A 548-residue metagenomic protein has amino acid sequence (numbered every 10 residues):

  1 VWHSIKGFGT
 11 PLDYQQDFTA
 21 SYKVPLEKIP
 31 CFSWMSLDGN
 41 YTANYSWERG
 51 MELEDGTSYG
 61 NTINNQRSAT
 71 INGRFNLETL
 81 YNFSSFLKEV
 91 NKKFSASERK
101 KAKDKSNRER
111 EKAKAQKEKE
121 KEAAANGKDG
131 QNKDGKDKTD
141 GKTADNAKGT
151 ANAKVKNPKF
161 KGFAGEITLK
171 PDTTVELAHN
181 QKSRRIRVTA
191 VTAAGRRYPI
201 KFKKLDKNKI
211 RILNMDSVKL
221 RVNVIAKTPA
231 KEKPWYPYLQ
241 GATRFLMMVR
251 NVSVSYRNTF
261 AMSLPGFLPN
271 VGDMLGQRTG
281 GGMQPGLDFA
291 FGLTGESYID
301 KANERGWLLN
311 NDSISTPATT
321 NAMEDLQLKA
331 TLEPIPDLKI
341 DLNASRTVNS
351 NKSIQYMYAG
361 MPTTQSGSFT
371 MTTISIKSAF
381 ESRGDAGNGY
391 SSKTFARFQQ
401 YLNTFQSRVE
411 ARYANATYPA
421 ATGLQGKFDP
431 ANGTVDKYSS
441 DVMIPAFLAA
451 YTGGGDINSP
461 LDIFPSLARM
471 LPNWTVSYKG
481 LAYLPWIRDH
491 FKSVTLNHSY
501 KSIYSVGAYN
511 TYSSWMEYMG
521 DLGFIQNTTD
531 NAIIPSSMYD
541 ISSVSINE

Functional and structural regions predicted by a protein language model:
V1-L213, S217, R221-E548: Exposed, low-structure sequence patches enriched in small/polar residues
